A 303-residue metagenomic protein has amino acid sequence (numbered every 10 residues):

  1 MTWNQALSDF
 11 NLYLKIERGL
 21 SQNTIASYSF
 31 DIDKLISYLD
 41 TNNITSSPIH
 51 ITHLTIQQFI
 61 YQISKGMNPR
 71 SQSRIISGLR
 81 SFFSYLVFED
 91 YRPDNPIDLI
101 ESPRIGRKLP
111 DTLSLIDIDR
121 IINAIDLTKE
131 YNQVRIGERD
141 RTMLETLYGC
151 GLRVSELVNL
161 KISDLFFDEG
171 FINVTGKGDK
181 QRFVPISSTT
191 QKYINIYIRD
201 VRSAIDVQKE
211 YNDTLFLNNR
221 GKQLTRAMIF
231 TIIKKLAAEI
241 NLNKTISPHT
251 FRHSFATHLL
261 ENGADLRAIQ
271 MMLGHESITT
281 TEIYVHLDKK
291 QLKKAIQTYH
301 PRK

Functional and structural regions predicted by a protein language model:
M1-K303: Conserved catalytic core of the tyrosine transesterase superfamily
